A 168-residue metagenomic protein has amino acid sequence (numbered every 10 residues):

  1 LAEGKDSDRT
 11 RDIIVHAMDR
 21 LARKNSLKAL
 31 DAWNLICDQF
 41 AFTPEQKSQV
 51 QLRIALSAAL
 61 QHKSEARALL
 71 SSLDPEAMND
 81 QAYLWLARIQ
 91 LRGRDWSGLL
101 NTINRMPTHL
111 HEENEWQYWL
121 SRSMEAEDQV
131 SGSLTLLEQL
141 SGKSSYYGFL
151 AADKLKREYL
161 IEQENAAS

Functional and structural regions predicted by a protein language model:
L1-S168: Extracytoplasmic and endomembrane cell-envelope/extracellular-matrix remodeling and assembly machinery
